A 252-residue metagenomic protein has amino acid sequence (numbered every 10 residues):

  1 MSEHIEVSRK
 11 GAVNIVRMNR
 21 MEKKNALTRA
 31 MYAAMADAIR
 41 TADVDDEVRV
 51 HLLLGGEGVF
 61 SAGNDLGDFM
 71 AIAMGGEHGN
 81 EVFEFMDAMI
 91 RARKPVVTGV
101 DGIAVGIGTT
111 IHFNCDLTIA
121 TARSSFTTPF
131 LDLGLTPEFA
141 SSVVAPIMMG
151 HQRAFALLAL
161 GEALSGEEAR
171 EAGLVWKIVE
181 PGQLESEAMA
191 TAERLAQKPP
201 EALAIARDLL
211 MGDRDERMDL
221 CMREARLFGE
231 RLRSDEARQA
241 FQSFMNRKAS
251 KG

Functional and structural regions predicted by a protein language model:
M1-G11, F60, G161-E167, G182 (+2 more regions): C-terminal alpha-helix plus adjacent terminal tail
M1-G56: Conserved CoA-thioester-binding segment of acyl-CoA-metabolizing enzymes
V16, L53, D65, I111-F113 (+3 more regions): Hydrophobic/aromatic residues within transmembrane alpha-helices of multi-pass small-molecule transporters
N19, N64, D101: Histidine-centered beta-alpha loop that forms part of the nucleotide-sugar donor binding/catalytic region in diverse
A26-R29, A62, A71, D132 (+3 more regions): Phosphate-coordinating loops and pocket residues in cytosolic domains that bind phosphorylated ligands
M31-A34, E81, I111, L184 (+1 more regions): Hydrophobic alpha-helical membrane-association signature
R40, G55-R91, A104, E216: Glycine- (often His-adjacent) and acidic-residue-rich active-site loop that binds/positions the CoA thioester
A88-L203, S234, Q239: Crotonase-fold acyl-CoA enzyme core
